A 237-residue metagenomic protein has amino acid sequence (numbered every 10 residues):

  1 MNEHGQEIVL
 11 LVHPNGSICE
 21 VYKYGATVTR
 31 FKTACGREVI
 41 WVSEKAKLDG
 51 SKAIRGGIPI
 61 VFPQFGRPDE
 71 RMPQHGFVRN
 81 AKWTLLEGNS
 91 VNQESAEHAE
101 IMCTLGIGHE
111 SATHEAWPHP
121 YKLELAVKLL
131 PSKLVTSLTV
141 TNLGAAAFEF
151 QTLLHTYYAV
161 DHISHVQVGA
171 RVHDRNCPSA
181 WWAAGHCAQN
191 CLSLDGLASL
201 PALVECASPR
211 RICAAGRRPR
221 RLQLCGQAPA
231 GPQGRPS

Functional and structural regions predicted by a protein language model:
M1-L10, G16, I58-V61, P68 (+5 more regions): Membrane engagement elements in two modes
M1-R55: Beta-strand-rich N-terminal accessory domains
E3, M72-P131: Extended, loop-rich substrate-binding clefts of extracytoplasmic carbohydrate-active enzymes
V9, C19, C103, L123-L125 (+3 more regions): Hydrophobic residues positioned within well-ordered beta-strands of beta-sheet architectures
V39-N80: Hot-dog-fold acyl-thioester-processing enzymes
L130-K133, G144: Beta-rich strand-turn-strand
L138-G144: Asparagine-centered strand-capping/turn motif at beta-strand->loop junctions
A147-E149, Y157-S237: Active-site/ligand-binding surface loops and adjacent short beta/alpha elements that line catalytic pockets across
